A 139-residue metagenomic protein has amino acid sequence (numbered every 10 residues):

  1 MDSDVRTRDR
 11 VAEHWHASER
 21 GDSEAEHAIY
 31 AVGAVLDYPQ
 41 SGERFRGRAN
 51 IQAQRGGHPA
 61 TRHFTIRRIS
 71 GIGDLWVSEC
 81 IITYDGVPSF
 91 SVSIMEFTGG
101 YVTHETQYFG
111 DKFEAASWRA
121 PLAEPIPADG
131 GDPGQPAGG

Functional and structural regions predicted by a protein language model:
M1-G139: C-terminal and inter-domain tail/linker signature
